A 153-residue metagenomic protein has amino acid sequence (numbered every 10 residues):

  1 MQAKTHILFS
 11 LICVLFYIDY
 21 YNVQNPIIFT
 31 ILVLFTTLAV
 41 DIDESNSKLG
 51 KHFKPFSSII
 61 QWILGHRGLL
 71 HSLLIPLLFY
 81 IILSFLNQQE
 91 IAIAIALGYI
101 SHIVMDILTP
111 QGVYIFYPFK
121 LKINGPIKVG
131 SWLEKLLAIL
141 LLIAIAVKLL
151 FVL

Functional and structural regions predicted by a protein language model:
M1-L153: N-terminal membrane-targeting hydrophobic helices
